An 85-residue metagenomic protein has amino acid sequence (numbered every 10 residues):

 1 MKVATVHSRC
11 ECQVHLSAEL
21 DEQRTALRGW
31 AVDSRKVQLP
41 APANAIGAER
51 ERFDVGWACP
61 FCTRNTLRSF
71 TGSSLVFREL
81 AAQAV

Functional and structural regions predicted by a protein language model:
M1, R50-F53: Residue-level detector of secondary-structure boundary/capping sites
T5-R50, S73: Short recognition patches in nucleic-acid-associated and regulatory proteins
R52-V85: Short, compact, well-ordered microdomains
